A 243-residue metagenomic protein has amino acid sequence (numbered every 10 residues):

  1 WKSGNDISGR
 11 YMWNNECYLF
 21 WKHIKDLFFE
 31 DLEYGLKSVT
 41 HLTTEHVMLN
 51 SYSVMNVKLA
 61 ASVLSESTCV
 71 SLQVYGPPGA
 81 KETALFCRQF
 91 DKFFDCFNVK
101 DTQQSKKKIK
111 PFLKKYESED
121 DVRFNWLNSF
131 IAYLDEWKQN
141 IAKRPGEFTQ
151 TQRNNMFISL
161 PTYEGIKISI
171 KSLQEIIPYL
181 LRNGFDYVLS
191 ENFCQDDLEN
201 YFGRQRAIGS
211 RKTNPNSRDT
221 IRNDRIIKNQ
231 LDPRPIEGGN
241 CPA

Functional and structural regions predicted by a protein language model:
W1-A243: Non-catalytic regulatory appendages
